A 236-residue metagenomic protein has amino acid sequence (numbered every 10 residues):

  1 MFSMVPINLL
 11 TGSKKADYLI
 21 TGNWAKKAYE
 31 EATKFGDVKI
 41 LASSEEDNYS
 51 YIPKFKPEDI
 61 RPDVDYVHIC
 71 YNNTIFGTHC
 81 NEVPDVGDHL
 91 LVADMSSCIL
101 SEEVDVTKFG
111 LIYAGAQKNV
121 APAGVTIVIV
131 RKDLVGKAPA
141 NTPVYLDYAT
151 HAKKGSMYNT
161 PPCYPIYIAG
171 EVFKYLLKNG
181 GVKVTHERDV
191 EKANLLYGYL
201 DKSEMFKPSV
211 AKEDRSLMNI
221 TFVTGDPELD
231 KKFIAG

Functional and structural regions predicted by a protein language model:
M1-A16, N23-Y29: Conserved beta-loop-alpha segment that forms the PLP phosphate-binding cup at the N-terminus of a helix
D17-L19, Y66-C70, V92, Y113 (+2 more regions): Structural motif
N23-W24, S43-D47, N72-F76, S96-I99 (+3 more regions): Short acidic/polar capping segments at secondary-structure boundaries
A32, S44-I99: Active-site phosphate-binding strand-loop segment of PLP-dependent enzymes
Y51-I52, G77-E82, S101-T107, A123-T126 (+2 more regions): A short secondary-structure junction signal
V92, V106-Q117: Conserved active-site segment immediately N-terminal to the catalytic lysine that forms the internal aldimine
A116-Y197, A211: Active-site C-terminal subdomain of aminotransferase-like
K207-G236: Conserved PLP-binding catalytic core of the aspartate aminotransferase-like
